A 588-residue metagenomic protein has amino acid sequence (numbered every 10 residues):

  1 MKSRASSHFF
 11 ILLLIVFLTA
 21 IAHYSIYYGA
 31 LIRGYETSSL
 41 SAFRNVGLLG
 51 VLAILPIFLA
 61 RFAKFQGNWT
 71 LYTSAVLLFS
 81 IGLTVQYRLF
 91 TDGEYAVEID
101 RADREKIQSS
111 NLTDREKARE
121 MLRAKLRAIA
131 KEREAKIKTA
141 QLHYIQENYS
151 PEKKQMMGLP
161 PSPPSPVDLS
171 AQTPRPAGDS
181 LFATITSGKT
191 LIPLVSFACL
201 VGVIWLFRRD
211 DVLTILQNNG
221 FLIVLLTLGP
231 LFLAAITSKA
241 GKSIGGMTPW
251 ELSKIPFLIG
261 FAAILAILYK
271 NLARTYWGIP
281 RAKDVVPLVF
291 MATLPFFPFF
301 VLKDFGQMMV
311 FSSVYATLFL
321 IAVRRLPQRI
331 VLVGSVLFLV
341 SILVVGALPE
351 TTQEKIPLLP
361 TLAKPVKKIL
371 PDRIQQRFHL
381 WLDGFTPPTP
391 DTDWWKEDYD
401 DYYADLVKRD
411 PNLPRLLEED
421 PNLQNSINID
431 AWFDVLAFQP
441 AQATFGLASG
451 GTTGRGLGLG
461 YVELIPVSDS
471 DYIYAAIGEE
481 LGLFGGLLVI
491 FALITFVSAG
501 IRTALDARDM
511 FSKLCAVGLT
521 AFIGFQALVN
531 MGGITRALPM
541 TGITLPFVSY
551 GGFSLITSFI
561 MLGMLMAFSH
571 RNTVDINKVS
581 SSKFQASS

Functional and structural regions predicted by a protein language model:
M1-F17: N-terminal membrane topogenic signal
M1-K2, I21-Y24, Q526-S588: A juxtamembrane structural motif centered on a specific transmembrane helix
S25-R33, I236-G241, T535: Juxtamembrane "helix-exit" motif on the non-cytosolic side of transmembrane helices
A30-A42: Membrane-helix interface and helix-disruption motif detector
S39-G93, E98-K106, N111, L122 (+8 more regions): Hydrophobic alpha-helical transmembrane segments of multi-pass inner membrane proteins, especially in bacterial systems
S109, K131, A135, T139 (+3 more regions): Short, basic, low-complexity termini and linkers enriched in Ser/Thr/Gly/Pro that act as targeting/leader peptides
D430-P440, T452-G458, V462-I473, L481: Extracytoplasmic catalytic/substrate-binding loops of multi-pass membrane glycan-assembly enzymes
